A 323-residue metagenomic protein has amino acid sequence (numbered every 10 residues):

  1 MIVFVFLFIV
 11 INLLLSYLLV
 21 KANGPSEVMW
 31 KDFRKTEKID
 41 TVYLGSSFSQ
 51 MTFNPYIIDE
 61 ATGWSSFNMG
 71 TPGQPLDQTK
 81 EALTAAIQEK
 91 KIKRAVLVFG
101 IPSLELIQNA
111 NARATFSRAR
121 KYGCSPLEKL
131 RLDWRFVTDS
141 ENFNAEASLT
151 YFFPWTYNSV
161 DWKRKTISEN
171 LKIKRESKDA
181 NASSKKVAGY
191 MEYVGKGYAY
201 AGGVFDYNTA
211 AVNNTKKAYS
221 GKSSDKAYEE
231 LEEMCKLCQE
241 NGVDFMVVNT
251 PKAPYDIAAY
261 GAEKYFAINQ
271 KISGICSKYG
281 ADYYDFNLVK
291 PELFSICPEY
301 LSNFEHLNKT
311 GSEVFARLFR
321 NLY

Functional and structural regions predicted by a protein language model:
M1-L19: Hydrophobic membrane-insertion alpha-helices, especially the h-region of bacterial N-terminal signal peptides
L18-K38: Alpha-helical transmembrane signal-anchor/signal-peptide segments
L44, F48-V137: Membrane-embedded segments
F53, I57, Q78-E81, K129 (+6 more regions): Extracytoplasmic/secreted proteins, especially bacterial periplasmic and envelope-associated proteins
G70, N249, D285-N287: Residue-level recognition of beta-strand->loop/alpha-helix junctions
F116-N241: Secreted/periplasmic serine-hydrolase-like ester/acetyl group-modifying domain
C235-G261: Active-site segments of SGNH/GDSL-like serine hydrolases that catalyze O-acetyl group transfer/hydrolysis on lipids
I257-Y323: Long, positively charged, glycine-interspersed low-complexity recognition regions
